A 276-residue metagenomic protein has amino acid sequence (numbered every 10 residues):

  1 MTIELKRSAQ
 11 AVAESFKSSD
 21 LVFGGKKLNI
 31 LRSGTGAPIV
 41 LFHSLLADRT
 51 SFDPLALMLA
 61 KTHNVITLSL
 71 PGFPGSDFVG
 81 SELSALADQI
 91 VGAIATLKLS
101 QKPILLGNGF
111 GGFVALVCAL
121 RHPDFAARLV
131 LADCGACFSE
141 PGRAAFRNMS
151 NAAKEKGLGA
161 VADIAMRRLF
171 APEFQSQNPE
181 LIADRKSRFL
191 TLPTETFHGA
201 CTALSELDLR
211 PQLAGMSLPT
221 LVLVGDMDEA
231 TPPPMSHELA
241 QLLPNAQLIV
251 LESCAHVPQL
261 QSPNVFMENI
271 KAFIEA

Functional and structural regions predicted by a protein language model:
M1-I39, K61-H63, A272-A276: Alpha/beta-hydrolase fold catalytic core
V22, K26-D77: Conserved HGGG/HGGXW glycine-rich cap/lid loop of the alpha/beta-hydrolase fold
D53-L57, I66-L106, E268: Active-site loop/oxyanion-hole signature of alpha/beta-hydrolase fold enzymes
G107, G111, A115: Gly/Ala-rich beta-loop-alpha elbow adjacent to hydrolase catalytic centers
L116-R121, F125-A160: Flexible "cap/lid" loop of the alpha/beta hydrolase fold
E140-A144, K156-A214: Conserved alpha/beta-hydrolase catalytic His-Asp/Glu region
M216, V222-V224, D228: Short beta-strand/loop motif that positions the catalytic acidic residue of the alpha/beta-hydrolase fold
A246-A276: Catalytic active-site module of serine/aspartate enzymes centered on a nucleophile-bearing elbow/loop
